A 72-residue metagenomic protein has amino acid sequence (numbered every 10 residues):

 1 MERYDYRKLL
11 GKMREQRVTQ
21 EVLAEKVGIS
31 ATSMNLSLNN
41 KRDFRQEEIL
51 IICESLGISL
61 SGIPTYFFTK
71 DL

Functional and structural regions predicted by a protein language model:
M1-Q16: A short, Lys/Arg-rich alpha-helix, primarily the initiator
V18, F44-E47: Residue-level signal for the short linker/turn that defines the boundary of a DNA-recognition helix
T19, S30-S33, S59: Short coil turns linking two alpha-helices in DNA-binding domains
L23-A24: Short alpha-helical "recognition helix" segments of helix-turn-helix
G28-F44: Recognition helix of helix-turn-helix/homeodomain-like DNA-binding domains that insert into the DNA major groove
L38, E48, F67: DNA major-groove recognition helix of helix-turn-helix
E47-G62: DNA major-groove recognition helix of helix-turn-helix/homeodomain DNA-binding modules
I63-L72: Short amphipathic recognition helices of helix-turn-helix/homeodomain-type DNA-binding modules
